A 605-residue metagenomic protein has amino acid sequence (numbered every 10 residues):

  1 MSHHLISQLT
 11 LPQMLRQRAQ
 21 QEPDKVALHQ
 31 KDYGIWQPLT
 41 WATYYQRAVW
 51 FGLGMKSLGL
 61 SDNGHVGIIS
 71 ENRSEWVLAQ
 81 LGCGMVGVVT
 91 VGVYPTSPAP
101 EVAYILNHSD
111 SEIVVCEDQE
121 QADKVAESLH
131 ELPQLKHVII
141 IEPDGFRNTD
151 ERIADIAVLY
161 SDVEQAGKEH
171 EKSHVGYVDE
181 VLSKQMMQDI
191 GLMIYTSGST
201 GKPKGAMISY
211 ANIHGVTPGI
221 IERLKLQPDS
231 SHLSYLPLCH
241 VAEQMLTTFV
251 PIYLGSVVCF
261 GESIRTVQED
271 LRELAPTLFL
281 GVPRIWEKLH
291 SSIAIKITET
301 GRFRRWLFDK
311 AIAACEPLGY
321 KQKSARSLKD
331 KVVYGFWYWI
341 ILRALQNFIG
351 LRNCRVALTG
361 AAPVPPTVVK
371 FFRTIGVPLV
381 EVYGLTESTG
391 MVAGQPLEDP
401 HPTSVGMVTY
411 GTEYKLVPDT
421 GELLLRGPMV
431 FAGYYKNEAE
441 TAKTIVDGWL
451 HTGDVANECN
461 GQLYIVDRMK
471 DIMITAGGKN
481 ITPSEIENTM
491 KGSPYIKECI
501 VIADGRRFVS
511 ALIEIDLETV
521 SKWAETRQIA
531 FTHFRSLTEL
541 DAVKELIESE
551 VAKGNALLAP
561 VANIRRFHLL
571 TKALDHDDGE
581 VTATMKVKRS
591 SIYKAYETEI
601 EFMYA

Functional and structural regions predicted by a protein language model:
S7, A27-L81, P98-A103, L159-D162 (+1 more regions): Conserved AMP-binding/adenylate-forming core of the ANL superfamily
P23-V26, I140, E151, A157-Y195 (+2 more regions): Conserved pre-ATP/AMP-binding loop-to-beta segment of ANL
P38-A42, S183, G191-T217: Conserved AMP-binding A3 loop
L53, M85-A166, L546: Structural core segment of the AMP-binding/adenylate-forming
L58, V408-V417, E422-T475, G492: Conserved ATP-binding/catalytic segment of the ANL
D155-S161, T277-L280, S292-P400, E413 (+1 more regions): Gly/Ser/Thr-rich phosphate-binding loop
H214-S231, L238-W339, N353: Conserved AMP-binding/adenylation subdomain of ANL enzymes
M473, E498-I500, G505, K544 (+1 more regions): Conserved C-terminal "lid"/linker of ANL adenylate-forming enzymes
